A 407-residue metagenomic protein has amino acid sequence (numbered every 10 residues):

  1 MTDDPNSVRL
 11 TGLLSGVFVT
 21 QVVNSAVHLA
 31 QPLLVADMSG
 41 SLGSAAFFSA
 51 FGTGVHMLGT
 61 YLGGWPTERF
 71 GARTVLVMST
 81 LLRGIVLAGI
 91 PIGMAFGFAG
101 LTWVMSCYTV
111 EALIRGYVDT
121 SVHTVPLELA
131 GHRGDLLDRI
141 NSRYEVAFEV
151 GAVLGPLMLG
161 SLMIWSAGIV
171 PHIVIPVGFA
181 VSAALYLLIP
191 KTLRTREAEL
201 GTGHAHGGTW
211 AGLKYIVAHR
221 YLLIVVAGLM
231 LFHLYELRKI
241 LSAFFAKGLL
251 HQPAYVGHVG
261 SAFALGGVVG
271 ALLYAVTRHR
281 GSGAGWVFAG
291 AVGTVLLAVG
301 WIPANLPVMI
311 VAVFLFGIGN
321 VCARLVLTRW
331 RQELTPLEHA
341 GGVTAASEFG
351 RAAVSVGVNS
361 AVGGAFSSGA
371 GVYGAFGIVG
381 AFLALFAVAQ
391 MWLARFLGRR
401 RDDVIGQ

Functional and structural regions predicted by a protein language model:
M1-T11, K191-A227: Juxtamembrane intracellular "pre-TM" segments in multi-pass secondary transporters
R9-V17, A45, L76, V104 (+5 more regions): Hydrophobic alpha-helix/TM-entry signal in multi-pass membrane transporters
G12-H28, G52-G63, S79-L82, W103-M163 (+3 more regions): Substrate-agnostic recognition of the 12-TM MFS/MFS-like secondary transporter fold
L29-A30, S166-I173, K214-V268: A single, central transmembrane helix in multi-pass transporters
S41-S49, V104, L137, N141 (+2 more regions): Juxtamembrane helix-start elements in MFS-like secondary transporters
L58-L62, T67-R69, R73-S79, G89 (+1 more regions): C-terminal transmembrane bundle of multi-pass solute transporters/carriers
I92-Y108, W301-A312: Helix-loop junctions at membrane interfaces in 12-TM secondary transporters
L101-A112, L136-R196, G257, S261-L265 (+3 more regions): Hydrophobic alpha-helical transmembrane segments
